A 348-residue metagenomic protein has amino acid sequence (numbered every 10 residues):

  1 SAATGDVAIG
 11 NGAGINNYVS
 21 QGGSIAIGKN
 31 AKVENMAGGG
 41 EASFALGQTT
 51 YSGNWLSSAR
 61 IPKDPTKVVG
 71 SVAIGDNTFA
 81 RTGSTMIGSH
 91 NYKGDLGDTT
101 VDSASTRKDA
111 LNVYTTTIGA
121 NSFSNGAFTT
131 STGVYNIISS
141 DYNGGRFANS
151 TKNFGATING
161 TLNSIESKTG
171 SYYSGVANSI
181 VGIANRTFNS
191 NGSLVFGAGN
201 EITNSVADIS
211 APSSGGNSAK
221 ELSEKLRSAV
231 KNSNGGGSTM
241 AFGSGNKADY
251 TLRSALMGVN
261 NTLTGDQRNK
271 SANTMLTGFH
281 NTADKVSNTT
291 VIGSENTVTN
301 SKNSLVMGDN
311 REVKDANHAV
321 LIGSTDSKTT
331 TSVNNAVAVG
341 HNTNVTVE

Functional and structural regions predicted by a protein language model:
S1-E348: Periodic small-residue-enriched repeat registers in elongated scaffold domains
